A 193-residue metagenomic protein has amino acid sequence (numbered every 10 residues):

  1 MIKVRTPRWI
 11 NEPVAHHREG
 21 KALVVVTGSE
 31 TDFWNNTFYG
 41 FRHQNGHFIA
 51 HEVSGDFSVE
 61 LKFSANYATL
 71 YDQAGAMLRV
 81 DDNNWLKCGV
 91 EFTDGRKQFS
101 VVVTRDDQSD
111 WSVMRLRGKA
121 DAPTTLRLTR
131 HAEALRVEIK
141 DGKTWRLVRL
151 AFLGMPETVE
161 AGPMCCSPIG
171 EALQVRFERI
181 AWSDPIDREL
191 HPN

Functional and structural regions predicted by a protein language model:
M1-N193: Extracellular glycan-recognition regions
